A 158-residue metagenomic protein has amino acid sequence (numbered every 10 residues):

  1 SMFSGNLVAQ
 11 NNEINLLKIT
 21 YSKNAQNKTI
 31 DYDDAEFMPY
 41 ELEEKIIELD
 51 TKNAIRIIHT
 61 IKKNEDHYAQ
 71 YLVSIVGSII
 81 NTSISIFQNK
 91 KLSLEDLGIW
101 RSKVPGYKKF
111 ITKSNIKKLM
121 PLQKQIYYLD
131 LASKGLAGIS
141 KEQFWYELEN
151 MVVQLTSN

Functional and structural regions predicted by a protein language model:
S1-E48: Long, charge-dense, solvent-exposed interaction surfaces that engage phosphate-rich ligands
M38-I47, N53-N158: C-terminal alpha-helical interaction modules of replication/initiation AAA+ assemblies
